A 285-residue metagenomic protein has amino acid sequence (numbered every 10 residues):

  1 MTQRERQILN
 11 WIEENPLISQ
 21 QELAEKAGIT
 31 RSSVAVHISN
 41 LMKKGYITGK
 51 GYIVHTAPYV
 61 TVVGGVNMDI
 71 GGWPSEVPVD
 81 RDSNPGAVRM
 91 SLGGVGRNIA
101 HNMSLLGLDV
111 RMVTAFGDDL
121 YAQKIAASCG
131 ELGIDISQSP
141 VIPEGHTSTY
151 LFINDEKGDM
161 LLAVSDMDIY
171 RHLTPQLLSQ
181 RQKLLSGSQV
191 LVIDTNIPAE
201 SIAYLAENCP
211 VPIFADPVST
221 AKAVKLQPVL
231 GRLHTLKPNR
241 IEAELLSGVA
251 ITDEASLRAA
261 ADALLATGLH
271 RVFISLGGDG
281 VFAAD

Functional and structural regions predicted by a protein language model:
Q3-R4, N10-E14, I18-K26, T30-V113 (+1 more regions): Glycine-rich phosphate/adenosyl-contacting loop at the front of the ribokinase-like
Q21, K50, G71, A163 (+2 more regions): Residues that scaffold the ATP/ADP-binding catalytic core of kinase and kinase-like folds
K43-G45, R171-Q176, A215-A221: Short gly/ser/thr-rich secondary-structure transition/capping motifs
T56-A57, S75-A87, L105-Q189: Conserved N-terminal subdomain of the carbohydrate kinase-like
Y59-V60, Q189-V190, T235: Structural motif
V192-I197, D216-P217: Catalytic beta/alpha-barrel core
N208-D285: Conserved phosphate/ATP/ADP-binding segment of small-molecule kinases
